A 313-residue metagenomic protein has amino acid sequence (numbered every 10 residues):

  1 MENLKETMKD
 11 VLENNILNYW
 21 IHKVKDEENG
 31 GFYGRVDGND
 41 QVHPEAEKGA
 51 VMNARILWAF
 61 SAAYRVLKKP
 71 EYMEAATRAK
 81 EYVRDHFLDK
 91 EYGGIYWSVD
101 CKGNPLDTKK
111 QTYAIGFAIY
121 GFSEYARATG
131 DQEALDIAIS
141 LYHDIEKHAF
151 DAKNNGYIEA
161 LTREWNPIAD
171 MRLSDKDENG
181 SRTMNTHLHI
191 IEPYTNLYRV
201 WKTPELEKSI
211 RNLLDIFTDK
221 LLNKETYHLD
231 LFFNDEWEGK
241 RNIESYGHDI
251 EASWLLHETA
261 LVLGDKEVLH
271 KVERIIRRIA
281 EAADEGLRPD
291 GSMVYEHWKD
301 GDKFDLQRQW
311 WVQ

Functional and structural regions predicted by a protein language model:
M1-Q313: Glycan-recognition and catalytic cores of secretory/periplasmic carbohydrate-active enzymes
